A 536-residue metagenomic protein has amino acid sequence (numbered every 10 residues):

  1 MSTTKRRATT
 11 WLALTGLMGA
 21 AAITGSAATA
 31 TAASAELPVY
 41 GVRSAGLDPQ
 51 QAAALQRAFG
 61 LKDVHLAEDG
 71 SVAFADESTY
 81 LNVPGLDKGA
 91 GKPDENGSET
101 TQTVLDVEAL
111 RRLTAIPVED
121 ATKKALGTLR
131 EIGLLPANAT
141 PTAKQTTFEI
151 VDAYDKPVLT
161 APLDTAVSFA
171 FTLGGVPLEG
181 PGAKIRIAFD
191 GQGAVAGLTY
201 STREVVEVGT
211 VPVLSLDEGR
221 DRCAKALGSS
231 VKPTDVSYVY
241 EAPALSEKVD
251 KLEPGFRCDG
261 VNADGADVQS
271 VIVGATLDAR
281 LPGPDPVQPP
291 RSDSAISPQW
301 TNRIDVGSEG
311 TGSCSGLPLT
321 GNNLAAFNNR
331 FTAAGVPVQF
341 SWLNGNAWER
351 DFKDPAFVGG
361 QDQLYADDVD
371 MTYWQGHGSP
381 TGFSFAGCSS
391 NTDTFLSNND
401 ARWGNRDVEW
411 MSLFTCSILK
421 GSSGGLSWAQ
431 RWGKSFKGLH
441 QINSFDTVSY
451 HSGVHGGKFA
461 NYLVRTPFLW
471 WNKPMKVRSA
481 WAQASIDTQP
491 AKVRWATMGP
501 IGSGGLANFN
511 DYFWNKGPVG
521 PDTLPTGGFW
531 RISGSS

Functional and structural regions predicted by a protein language model:
S2-A32: Secretory targeting and sorting signals
T31-A166, G174, G182, S201-G209: Preferential activation on post-signal-peptide N-terminal prodomains/segments of secreted or lumenal proteins
Y80-V104, L178-Y200, D264-A295: A short, surface-exposed beta-strand/turn
A125, I187, F256-C258: Conserved histidines in hydrophobic membrane contexts and catalytic metal-binding motifs
L173-L227: Short helix-loop boundary/capping segments
Q288-W374, G378-G382: A domain-level signal for caspase-like cysteine endopeptidase catalytic cores and their zymogen-processing architecture
G378-W410, F414-S417: A short, glycine/acidic-enriched catalytic loop
L419-S536: Active-site-proximal C-terminal subdomain of hydrolase catalytic domains
